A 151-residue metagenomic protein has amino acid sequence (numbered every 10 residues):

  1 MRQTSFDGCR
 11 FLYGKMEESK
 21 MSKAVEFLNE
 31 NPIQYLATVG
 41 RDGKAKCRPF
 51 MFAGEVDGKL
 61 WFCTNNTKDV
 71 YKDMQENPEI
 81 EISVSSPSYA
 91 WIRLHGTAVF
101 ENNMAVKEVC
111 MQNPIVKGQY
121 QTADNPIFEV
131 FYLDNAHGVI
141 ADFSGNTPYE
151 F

Functional and structural regions predicted by a protein language model:
Y13, R93-F151: Charged, gly/pro-rich active-site loop segments
Y13-I33: N-terminal leader/targeting segments and the immediate start of mature chains
E26-R41, I80-V84: A short, Trp-centered hydrophobic/proline-enriched beta-strand micro-motif
Y35, L60-W61, V139: General beta-strand recognition
A53-Y89: A short mixed-secondary-structure module that forms the rim of ligand-binding clefts
